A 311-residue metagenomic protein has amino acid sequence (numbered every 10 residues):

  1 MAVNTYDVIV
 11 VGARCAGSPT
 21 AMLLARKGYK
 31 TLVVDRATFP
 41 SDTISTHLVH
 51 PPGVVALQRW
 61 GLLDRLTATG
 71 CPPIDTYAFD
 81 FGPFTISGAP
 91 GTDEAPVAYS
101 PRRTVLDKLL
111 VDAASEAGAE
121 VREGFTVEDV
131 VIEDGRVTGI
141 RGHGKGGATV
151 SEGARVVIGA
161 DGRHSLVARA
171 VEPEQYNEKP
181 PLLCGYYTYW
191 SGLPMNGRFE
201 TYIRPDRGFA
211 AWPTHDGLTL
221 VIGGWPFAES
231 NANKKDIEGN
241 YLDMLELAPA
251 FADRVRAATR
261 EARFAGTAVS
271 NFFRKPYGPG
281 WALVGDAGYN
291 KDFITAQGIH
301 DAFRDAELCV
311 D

Functional and structural regions predicted by a protein language model:
A2-A16: Beta1/beta-strand and adjacent pyrophosphate-binding region of the FAD-binding site in flavoprotein oxidoreductases
V8-V10, T31, W281: Conserved hydrophobic helix-helix packing surfaces used for dimerization/oligomerization
A16, F39, H164: Conserved Rossmann-like nucleotide-cofactor binding loop
A25-S45: Glycine-rich FAD pyrophosphate-binding loop
T38-Q58, L62: Conserved N-terminal glycine-rich FAD pyrophosphate-binding loop of Rossmann-like flavoproteins
Q58-K108: A conserved beta-strand/loop capping segment in the N-terminal third of enzymes that catalyze redox or closely related
T69, N231-D311: FAD/FMN-dependent oxidoreductases across multiple families
A113-F251: Predominantly flavin-linked oxidoreductase catalytic cores and closely associated redox partners
